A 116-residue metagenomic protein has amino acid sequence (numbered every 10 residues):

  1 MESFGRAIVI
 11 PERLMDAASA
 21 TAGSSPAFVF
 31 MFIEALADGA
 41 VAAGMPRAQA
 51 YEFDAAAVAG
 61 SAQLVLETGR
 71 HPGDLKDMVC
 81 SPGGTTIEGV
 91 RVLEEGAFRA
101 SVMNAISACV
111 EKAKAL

Functional and structural regions predicted by a protein language model:
M1-A18, F30-E67, K112, L116: Internal alpha-helical scaffold of NAD(P)-dependent oxidoreductase catalytic cores
T21: Alpha-helical membrane segments and immediately flanking helix-loop junctions that form or couple to the substrate/ion
S25: Aromatic-residue-lined binding/catalytic grooves and analogous aromatic/hydrophobic interfacial grooves in multimeric
A55-L116: NAD(P)-dependent Rossmann-like dehydrogenase/reductase catalytic/cofactor-binding core
